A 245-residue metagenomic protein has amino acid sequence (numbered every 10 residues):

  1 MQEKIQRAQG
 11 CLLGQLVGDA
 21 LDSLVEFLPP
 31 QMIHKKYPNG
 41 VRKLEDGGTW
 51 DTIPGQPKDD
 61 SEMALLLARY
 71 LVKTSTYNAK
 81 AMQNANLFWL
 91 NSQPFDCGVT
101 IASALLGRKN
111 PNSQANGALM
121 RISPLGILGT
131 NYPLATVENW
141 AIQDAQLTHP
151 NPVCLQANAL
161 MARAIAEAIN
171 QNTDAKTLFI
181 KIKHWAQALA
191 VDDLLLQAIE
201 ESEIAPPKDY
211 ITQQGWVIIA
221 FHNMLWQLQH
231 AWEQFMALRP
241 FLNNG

Functional and structural regions predicted by a protein language model:
M1-G245: Structured, active/binding-site neighborhoods that engage oxygen-rich ligands
